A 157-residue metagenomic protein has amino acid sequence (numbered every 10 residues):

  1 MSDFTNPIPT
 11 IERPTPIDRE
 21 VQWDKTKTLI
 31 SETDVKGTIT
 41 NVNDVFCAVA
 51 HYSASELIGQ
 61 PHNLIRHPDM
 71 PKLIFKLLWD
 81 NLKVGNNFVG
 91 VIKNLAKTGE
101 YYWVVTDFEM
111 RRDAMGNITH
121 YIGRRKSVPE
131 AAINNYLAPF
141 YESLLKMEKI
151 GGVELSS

Functional and structural regions predicted by a protein language model:
M1-I11: Eukaryotic acidic, serine/proline-rich intrinsically disordered low-complexity regions that function as flexible
D3, D24, P61, S156-S157: Secondary-structure junction/capping motif
T10-L144: Sensory/regulatory domains in signal-transduction proteins
L145-S157: Signal-transducing coiled-coil/dimerization helices and immediately adjacent hinge/linker segments that couple sensory
